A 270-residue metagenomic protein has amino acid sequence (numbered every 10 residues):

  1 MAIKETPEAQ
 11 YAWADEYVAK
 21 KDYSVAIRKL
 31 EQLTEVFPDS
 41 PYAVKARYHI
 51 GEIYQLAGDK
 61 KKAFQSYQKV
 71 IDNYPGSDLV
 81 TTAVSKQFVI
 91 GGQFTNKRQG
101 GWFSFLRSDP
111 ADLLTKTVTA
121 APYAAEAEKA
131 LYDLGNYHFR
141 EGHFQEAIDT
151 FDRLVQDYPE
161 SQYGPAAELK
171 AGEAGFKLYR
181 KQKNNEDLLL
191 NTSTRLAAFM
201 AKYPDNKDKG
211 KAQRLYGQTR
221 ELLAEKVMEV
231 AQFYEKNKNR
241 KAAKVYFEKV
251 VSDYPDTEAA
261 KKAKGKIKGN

Functional and structural regions predicted by a protein language model:
M1-N270: Acidic, polar-rich low-complexity tracts and alpha-helical solenoid repeat scaffolds
